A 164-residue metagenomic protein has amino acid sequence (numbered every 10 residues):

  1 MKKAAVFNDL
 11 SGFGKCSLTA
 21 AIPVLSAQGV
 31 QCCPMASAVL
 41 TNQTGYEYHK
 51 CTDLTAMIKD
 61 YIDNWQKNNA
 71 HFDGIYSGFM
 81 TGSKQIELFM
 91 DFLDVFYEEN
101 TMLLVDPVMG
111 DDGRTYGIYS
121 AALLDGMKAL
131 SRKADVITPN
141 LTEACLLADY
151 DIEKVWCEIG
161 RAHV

Functional and structural regions predicted by a protein language model:
M1-V105, M109-G117: Conserved N-terminal subdomain of the carbohydrate kinase-like
G117-H163: Conserved phosphate/ATP/ADP-binding segment of small-molecule kinases
